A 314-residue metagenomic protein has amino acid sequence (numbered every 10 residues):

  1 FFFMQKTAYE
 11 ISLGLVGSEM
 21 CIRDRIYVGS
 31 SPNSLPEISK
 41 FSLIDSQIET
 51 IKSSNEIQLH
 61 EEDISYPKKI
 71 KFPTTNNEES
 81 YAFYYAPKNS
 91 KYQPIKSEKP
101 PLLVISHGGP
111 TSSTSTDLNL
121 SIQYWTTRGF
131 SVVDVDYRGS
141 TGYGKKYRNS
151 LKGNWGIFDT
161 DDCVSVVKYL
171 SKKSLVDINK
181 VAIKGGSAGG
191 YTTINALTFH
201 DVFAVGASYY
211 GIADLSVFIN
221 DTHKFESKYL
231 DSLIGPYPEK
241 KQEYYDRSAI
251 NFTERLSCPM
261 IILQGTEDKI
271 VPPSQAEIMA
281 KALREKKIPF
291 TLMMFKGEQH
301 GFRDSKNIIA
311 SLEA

Functional and structural regions predicted by a protein language model:
F1, N33-T50: Beta-propeller blade-edge and WD-like acidic-aromatic loop motif
Q5-I22: Short, small-residue-biased leader/transition segments that mark boundaries at the very start of proteins
S12, R25-P32, S42: Beta-strand C-termini and the immediately following turn/loop, strongest in propeller blades
S30, I105-G109, G265: Glycine-rich His-Gly loop
Q47, S131, P289-T291: Conserved beta-strand segments of alpha/beta enzyme cores
S54-N179, G186, N220, S227: Cap/lid segment of the alpha/beta-hydrolase catalytic domain
V135-A314: Active-site-proximal cap/loop segments of hydrolase catalytic domains
